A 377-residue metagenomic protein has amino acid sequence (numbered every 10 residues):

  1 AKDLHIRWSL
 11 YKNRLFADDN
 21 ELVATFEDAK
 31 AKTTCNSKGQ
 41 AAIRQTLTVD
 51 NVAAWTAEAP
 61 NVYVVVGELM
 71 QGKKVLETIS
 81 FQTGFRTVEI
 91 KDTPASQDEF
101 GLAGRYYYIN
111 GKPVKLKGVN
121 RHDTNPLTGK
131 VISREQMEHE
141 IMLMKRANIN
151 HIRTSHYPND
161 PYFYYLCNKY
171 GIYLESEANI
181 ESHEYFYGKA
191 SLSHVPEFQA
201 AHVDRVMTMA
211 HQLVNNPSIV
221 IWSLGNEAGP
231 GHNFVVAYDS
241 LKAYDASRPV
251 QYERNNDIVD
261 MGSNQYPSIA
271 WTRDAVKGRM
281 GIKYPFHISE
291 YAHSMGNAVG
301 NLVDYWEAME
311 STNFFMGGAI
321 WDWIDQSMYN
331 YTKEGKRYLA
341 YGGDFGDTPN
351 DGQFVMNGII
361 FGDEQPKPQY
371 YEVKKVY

Functional and structural regions predicted by a protein language model:
A1-D160, L166, Y170-G171, R205 (+4 more regions): Secreted/periplasmic carbohydrate-active enzymes, especially glycoside hydrolases
I141-M144, H151-F361: Substrate-binding/catalytic cleft of secreted carbohydrate-active enzymes, primarily glycoside hydrolases
